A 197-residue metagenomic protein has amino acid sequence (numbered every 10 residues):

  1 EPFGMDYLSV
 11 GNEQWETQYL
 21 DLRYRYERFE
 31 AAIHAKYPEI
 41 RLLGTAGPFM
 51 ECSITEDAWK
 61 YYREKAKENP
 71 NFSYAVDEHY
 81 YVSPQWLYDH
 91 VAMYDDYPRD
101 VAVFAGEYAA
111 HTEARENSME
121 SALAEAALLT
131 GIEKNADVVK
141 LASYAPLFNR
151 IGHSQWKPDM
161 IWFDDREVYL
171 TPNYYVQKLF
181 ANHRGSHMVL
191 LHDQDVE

Functional and structural regions predicted by a protein language model:
E1-E64, P70-N71: N-terminal catalytic cores of secreted or lumenal carbohydrate-active enzymes
L20, Y26, Y88-V91, S121 (+1 more regions): Hydrophobic alpha-helical segments
A31-H34, P38-R41, K65-H183: Catalytic-core region of carbohydrate-active enzymes that cleave or remodel glycosidic bonds
L43-T45, S143, H192: Beta-strand segments within the central parallel beta-sheet cores of soluble alpha/beta enzyme folds
G185-V189: Proline-centered turn/helix-capping motifs that create local helix->coil transitions or kinks
E197: Carbohydrate-binding surface patches
